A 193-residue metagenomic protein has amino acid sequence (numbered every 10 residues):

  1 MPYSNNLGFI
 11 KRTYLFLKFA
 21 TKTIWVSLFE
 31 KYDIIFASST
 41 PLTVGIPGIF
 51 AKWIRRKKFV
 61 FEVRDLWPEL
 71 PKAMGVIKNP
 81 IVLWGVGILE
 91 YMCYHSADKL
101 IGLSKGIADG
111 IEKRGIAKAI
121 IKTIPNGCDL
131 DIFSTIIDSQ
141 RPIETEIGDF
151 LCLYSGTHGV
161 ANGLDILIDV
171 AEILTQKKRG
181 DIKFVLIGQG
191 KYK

Functional and structural regions predicted by a protein language model:
M1-K22, K78: A short, charged, and often flexible helix/loop element on the N-terminal side of the glycosyltransferase catalytic
L15-K18, R55-V60, E69-M92: Nucleotide-sugar donor phosphate/pyrophosphate-binding loop at the beta->alpha transition of glycosyltransferases
I24, L28-K31, T43-I54, P80-G102: Membrane-proximal helix-turn-helix segments that form the acceptor-binding/catalytic region of lipid-linked
S39-P41, V63-L66, P125-N126: Histidine-centered beta-alpha loop that forms part of the nucleotide-sugar donor binding/catalytic region in diverse
G106, I124-G127: Carbohydrate-associated surface elements
E112, K118-I120, C128-I143, G163: Acidic anion/phosphate-binding donor-loop and adjacent secondary structure in glycosyltransferase catalytic cores
E144-E172, V185: Conserved donor-binding/catalytic core segment of Leloir-type glycosyltransferases
V185-K193: Short, structured helix-loop element that forms part of the nucleotide-activated donor/catalytic region
